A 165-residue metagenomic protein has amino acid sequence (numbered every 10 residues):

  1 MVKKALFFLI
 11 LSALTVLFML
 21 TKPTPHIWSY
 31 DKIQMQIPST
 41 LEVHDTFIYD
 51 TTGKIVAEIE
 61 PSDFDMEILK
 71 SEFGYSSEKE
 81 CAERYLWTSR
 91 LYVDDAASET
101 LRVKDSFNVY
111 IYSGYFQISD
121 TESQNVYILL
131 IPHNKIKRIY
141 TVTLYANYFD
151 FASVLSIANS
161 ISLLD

Functional and structural regions predicted by a protein language model:
K4-L20: Hydrophobic membrane-insertion alpha-helices, especially the h-region of bacterial N-terminal signal peptides
L20, T24, Q34, V126 (+1 more regions): N-terminal mature ectodomain segment of secretory-pathway/periplasmic proteins
K22-G53: N-terminal "mature-domain start" segment
P23-P25, T40-E42, L91-T100, I161-S162: Short glycine-aromatic motifs
M35, K79-E83, V154-A158: Extracytoplasmic/secreted envelope proteins and their assembly/folding machinery, especially bacterial periplasmic
S39-E42, K135-D165: Surface-exposed amphipathic alpha-helical segments
T46-Y140: Conserved polar/disulfide-associated segments of primarily extracytoplasmic proteins
